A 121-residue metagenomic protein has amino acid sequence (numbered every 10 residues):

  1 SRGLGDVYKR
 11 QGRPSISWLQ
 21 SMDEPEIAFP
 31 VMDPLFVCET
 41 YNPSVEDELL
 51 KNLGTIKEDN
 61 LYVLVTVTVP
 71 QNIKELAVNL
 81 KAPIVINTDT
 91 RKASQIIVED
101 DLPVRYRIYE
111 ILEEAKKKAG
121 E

Functional and structural regions predicted by a protein language model:
S1-Y8: Short, small-residue-biased leader/transition segments that mark boundaries at the very start of proteins
R2, P25, V78-L80: Short, basic and Ser/Thr-rich N-terminal targeting/leader segments
K9-G12, D47-L80, I84-V85: A short beta-strand-loop micro-motif that forms or neighbors metal/cofactor- and ligand-binding patches at active-site
R13-Y41: Glycine-rich loop/turn
Q20, P30-M32, L64-V67, V85-N87 (+1 more regions): Residues in well-ordered beta-strands of folded domains
E39, L80, R91-K92: A generic structural signal for well-ordered coil/turn residues at beta-strand boundaries that shape enzyme active-site
S44: Short aromatic/basic micro-patch
D89-E121: Mixed-charge, glycine-accented linear interaction segment located at domain edges/termini
